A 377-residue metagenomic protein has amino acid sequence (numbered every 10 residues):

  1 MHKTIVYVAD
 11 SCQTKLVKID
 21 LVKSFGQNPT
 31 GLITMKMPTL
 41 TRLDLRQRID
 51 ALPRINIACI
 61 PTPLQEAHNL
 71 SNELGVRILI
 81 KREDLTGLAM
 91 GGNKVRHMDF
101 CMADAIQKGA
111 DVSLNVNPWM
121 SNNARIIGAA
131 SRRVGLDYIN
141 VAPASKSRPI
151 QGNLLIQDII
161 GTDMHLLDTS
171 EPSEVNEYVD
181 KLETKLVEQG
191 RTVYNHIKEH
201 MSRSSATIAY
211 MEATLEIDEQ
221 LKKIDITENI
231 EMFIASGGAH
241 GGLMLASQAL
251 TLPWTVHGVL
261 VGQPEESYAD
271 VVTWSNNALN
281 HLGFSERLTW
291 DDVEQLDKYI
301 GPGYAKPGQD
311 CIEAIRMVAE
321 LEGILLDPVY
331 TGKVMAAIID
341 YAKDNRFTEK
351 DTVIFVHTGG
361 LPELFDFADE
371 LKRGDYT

Functional and structural regions predicted by a protein language model:
V6-T377: PLP-dependent amino-acid enzyme catalytic core
